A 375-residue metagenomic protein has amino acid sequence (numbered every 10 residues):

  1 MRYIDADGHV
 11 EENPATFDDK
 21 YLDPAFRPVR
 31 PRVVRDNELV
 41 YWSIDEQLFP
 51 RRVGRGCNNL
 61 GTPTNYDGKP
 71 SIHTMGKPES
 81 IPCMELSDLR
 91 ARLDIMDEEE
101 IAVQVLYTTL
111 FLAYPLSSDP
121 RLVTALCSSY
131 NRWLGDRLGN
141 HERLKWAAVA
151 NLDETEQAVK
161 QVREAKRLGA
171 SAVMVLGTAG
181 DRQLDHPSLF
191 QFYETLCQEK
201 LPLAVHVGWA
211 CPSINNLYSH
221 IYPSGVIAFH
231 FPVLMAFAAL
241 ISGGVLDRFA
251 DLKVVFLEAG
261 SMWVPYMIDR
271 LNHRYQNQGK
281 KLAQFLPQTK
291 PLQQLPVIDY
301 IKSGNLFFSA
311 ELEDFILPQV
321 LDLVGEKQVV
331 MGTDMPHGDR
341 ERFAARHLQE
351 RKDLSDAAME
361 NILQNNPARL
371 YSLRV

Functional and structural regions predicted by a protein language model:
M1-Y3, N13-V103, R132-G139, R163 (+7 more regions): Mid-to-C-terminal alpha-helical segments outside catalytic/metal-binding sites
I4-A6, V205, L257, T333: Active-site flanking residues adjacent to catalytic metal/cofactor-binding acidic residues
G8-E12: Short polar catalytic/cofactor-binding loops
T16-R30, R121-L126, L189, Y218-S219 (+1 more regions): Aromatic- and acidic-residue-enriched segments that line the glycan-binding/catalytic groove of carbohydrate-active
H73-M84, D94-S117, L144-V149, S171-V175: Divalent metal-dependent hydrolysis catalytic cores, especially in the metallo-beta-lactamase
E85, D119-Y130, E154, D185 (+4 more regions): Residue-level preference for long, well-ordered alpha-helices that form the structural scaffold of enzyme catalytic
E98-E100, T109-L138, T155-R167, Q183-H186 (+2 more regions): Active-site loop-helix segments enriched in His/Asp/Glu that coordinate and activate a nucleophilic water at divalent
H141-A150, E156, K160-V324, Q328: Catalytic pocket-lining loop regions of alpha/beta-barrel enzymes, especially the amidohydrolase/enolase/GH5 lineages
